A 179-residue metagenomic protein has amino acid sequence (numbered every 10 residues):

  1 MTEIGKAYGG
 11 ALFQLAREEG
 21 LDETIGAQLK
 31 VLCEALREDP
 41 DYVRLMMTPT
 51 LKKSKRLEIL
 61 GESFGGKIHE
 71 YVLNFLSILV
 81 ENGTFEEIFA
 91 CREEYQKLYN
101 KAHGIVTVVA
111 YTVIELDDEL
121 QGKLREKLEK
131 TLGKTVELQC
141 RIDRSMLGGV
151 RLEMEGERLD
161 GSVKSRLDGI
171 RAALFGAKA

Functional and structural regions predicted by a protein language model:
M1-A179: Elongated, mostly alpha-helical coiled-coil "stalk/stator" tethers of large membrane protein machines
